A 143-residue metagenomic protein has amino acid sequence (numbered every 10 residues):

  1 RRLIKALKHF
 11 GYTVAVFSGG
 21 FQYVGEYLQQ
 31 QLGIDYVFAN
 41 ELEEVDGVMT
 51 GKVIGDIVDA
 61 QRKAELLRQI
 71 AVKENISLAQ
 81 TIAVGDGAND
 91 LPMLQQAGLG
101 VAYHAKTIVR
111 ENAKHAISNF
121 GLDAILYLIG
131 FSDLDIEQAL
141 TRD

Functional and structural regions predicted by a protein language model:
R1-D143: C-terminal cap/substrate-recognition subdomain and adjoining C-terminal extension of metal-dependent phosphatase-like
